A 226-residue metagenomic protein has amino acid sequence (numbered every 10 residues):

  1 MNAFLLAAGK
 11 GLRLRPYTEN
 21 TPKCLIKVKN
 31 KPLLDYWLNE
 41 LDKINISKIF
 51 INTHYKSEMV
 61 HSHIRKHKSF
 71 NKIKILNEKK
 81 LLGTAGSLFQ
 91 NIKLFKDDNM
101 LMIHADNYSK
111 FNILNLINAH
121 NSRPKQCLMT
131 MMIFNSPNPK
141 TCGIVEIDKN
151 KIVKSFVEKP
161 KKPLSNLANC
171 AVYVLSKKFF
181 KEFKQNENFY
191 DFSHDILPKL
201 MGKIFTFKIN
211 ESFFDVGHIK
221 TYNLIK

Functional and structural regions predicted by a protein language model:
N2-L5, R13, K27, K31-H104 (+4 more regions): Conserved N-terminal catalytic core of the sugar/cofactor nucleotidyltransferase
A8, H54, F134-N135: Histidine-centered beta-alpha loop that forms part of the nucleotide-sugar donor binding/catalytic region in diverse
L25, V145-I147, L197, T206: A structural signal for short hydrophobic beta-strand segments in well-ordered beta-sheet cores
K27, I133, E146, V174-S176 (+1 more regions): Short, well-ordered beta-strand micro-motif
L101, Y108, L114-N121, P137 (+1 more regions): Catalytic-core segments of class I nucleotidyltransferases/pyrophosphorylases that form NMP-activated intermediates
P124-F134: A short, conserved acidic/glycine-rich loop-to-beta-strand motif that forms the donor nucleotide-sugar/metal
C142-K154: Conserved catalytic core of nucleotide-sugar-dependent glycosyltransferases
